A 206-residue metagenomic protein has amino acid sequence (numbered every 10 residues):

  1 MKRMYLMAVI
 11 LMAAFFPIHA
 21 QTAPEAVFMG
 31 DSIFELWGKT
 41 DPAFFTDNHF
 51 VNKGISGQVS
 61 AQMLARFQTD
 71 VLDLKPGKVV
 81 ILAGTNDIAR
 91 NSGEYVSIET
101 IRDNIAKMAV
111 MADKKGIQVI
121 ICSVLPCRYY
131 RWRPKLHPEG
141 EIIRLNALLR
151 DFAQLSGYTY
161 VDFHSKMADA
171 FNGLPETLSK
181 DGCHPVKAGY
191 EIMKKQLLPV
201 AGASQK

Functional and structural regions predicted by a protein language model:
M1-Q21: Bacterial Sec-dependent N-terminal signal peptides
K2, T22, V59, L174-T177: Alpha-helix initiation/capping motif
M7, G30-F34, K114: Short acidic/polar alpha-helix capping motifs at helix-coil junctions
A8, A26, A109-A112: Small side chains
L11, I33, G57, P126 (+1 more regions): Residue-level detector of flexible, active-site-proximal loop/helix-junction positions within diverse enzyme catalytic
F16-V80: Serine-esterase "nucleophile elbow" of acetyl-processing enzymes
P42-H49, A65-K206: Alpha-helical cap/lid subdomain in secreted, periplasmic, or secretory-pathway luminal O-acyl-processing enzymes
